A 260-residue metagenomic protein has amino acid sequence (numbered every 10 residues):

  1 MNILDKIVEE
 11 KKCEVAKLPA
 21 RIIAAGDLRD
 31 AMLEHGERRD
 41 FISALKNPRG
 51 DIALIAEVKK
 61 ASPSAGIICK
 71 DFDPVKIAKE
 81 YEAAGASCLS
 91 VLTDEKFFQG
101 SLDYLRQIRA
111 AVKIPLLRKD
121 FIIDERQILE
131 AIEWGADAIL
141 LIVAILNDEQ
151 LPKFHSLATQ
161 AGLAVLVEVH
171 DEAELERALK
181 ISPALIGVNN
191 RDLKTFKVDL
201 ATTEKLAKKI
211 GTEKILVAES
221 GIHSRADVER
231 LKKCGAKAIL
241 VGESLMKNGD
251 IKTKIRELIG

Functional and structural regions predicted by a protein language model:
N2-C69: An N-cap/entry alpha-helix motif that binds or orients negatively charged groups
I7, A56, Y81, A131 (+4 more regions): Conserved, mostly hydrophobic/aromatic
E10, E57-A61, D94, F121 (+5 more regions): Active-site beta-loop-alpha junctions enriched in small/polar residues
I52-A53, V58, A65-L166, E172-R177 (+1 more regions): N-terminal active-site wall of soluble small-molecule enzyme domains
I123-W134, D171-I181, A218, I222-V241: Catalytic cores of alpha/beta
E130-Q150, V188-T195, A236-I255: Glycine-rich phosphate-binding active-site loops on the catalytic face of alpha/beta enzymes
L185-V241: Catalytic-face loop-and-helix region of soluble metabolic enzyme cores
K205-K209, K232, K247-G260: C-terminal helical cap(s) of enzyme catalytic domains, especially alpha/beta-barrels
